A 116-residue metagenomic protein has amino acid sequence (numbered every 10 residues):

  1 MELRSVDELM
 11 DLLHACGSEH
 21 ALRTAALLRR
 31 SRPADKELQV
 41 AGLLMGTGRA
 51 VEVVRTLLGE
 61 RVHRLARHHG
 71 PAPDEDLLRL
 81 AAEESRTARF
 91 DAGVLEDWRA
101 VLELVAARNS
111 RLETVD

Functional and structural regions predicted by a protein language model:
M1-D116: Metal-dependent phosphohydrolase cores
